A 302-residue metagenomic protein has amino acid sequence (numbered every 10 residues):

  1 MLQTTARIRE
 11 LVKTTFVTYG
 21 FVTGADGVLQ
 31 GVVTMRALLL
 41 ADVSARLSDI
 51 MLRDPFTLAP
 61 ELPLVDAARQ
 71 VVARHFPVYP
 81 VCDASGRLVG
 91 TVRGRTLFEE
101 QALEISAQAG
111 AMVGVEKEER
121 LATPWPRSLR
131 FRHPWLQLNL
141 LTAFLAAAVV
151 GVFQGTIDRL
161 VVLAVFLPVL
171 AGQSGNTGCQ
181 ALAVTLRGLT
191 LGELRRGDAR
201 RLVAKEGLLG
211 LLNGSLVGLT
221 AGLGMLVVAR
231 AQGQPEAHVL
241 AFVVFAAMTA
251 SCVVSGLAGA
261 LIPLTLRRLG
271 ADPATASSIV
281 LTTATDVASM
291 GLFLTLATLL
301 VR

Functional and structural regions predicted by a protein language model:
M1-V165: Cytosolic regulatory modules rich in charged/polar residues
Q3, L257-A260: Generic alpha-helical secondary structure signal
G31-V32, M51-R53, A68, A241 (+3 more regions): A short, structure-level motif marking secondary-structure boundaries and short turns
G90, T282-F293: Alpha-helical transmembrane segments that form the membrane-embedded catalytic/substrate-binding core of multi-pass
I105-V254, L261-T275, I279-T285, L296-R302: Alpha-helical transmembrane segments and their membrane-interface boundaries that form or gate the permeation pathway
